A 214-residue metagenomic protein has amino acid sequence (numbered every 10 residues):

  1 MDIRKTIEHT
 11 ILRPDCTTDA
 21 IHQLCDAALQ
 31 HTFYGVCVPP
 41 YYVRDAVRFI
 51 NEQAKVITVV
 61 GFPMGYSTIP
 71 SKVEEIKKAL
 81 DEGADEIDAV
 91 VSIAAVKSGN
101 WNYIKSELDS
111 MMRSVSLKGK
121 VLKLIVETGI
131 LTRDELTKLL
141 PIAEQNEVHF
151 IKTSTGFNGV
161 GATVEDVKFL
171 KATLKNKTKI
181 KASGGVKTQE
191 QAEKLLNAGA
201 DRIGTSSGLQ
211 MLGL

Functional and structural regions predicted by a protein language model:
M1-D81, R133, T137-K138, I142-Q145: Conserved N-terminal beta1-alpha1 strand-loop-helix module at the mouth
R4-T6, G35, K55-I57, E86-D88 (+4 more regions): Structural preference for beta-strand elements that scaffold enzyme active sites
E8, A46, A79, L124 (+3 more regions): Conserved, mostly hydrophobic/aromatic
C25, L29-D45, F62-S67, I87-K105 (+1 more regions): Glycine-rich, proline-tolerant flexible connector loops at the mouths of alpha/beta enzymes
H31, E82, S114-L117, N146 (+2 more regions): Structural motif
P40, R44-M64, G99-I130, G161-T188: Alpha-helix-loop-beta-strand connector modules within alpha/beta enzyme cores
T58-F62, D81-V96, Q145-G161, A182-Q191 (+1 more regions): Glycine-rich phosphate-binding active-site loops on the catalytic face of alpha/beta enzymes
S67-D81, L131-I142, E165, A172 (+2 more regions): Catalytic cores of alpha/beta
